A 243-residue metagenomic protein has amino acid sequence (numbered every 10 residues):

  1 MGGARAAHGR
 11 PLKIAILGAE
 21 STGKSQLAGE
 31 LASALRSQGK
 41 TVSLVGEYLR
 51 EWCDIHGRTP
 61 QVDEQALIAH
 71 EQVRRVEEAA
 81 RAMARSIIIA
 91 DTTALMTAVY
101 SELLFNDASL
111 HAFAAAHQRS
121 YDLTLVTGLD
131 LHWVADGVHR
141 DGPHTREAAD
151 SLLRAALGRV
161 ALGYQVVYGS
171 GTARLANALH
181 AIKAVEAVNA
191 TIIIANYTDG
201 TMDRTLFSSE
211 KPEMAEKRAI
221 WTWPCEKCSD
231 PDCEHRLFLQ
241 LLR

Functional and structural regions predicted by a protein language model:
M1-K13: Extreme N-terminal, non-catalytic leader segments that precede Walker-type/kinase nucleotide-binding cores
I16: Hydrophobic anchor at the beta1->P-loop junction of P-loop NTPases
E20: The conserved Walker
K24: Conserved lysine of the Walker
G29-V73: Conserved substrate/cofactor phosphate-moiety recognition/catalytic segment in nucleotide-dependent phosphotransferases
G57-D107: Conserved nucleotide-sensing/catalytic segment adjacent to the nucleotide-binding pocket in NTP-handling enzymes
Y100, L104-G171, E186: A glycine- and Lys/Arg-enriched "phosphate-lid" helix/loop adjacent to the NTP-binding pocket of small-molecule kinases
G163-V166, T172-R243: C-terminal accessory "lid"/substrate-recognition subdomains
